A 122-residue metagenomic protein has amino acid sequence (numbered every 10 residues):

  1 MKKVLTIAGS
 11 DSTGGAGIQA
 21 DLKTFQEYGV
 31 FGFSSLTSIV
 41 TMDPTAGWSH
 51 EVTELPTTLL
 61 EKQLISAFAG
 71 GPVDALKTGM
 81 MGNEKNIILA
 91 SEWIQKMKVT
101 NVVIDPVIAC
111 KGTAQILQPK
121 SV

Functional and structural regions predicted by a protein language model:
M1-A75, K96: Small-residue (G/A/S/T)-rich helix-start motifs and N-terminal tracts that mark the onset
T78, G82-V122: Conserved beta-alpha-beta core of the PfkB/ribokinase-like small-molecule kinase fold
